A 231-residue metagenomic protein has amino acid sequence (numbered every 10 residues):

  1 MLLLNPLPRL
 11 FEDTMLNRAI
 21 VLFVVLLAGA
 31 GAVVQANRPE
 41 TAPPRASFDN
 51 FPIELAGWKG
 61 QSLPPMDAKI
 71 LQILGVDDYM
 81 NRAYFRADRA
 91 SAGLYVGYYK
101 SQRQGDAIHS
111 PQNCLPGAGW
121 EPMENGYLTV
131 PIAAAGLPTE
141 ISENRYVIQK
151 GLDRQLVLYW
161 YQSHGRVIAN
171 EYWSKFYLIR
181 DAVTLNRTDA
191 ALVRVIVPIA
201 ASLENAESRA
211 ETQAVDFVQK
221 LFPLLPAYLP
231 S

Functional and structural regions predicted by a protein language model:
M1-L10: N-terminal Lys/Arg-rich, disordered targeting/topogenic segments
R9-F23: N-terminal Sec-pathway targeting helices
A19-V33: Hydrophobic membrane-insertion alpha-helices, especially the h-region of bacterial N-terminal signal peptides
V24-V25, F51, A214: Active-site-proximal structural scaffolding
A30-A42: Membrane-interface motif at the C-terminal end of an N-terminal transmembrane signal
P39-L55: Alpha-helical transmembrane signal-anchor/signal-peptide segments
P52-A83: Short extracytoplasmic
M80, Y84-K220, L224-L229: A cross-kingdom signal targeting lumenal/periplasmic-facing segments of multi-pass membrane and secretory-pathway
